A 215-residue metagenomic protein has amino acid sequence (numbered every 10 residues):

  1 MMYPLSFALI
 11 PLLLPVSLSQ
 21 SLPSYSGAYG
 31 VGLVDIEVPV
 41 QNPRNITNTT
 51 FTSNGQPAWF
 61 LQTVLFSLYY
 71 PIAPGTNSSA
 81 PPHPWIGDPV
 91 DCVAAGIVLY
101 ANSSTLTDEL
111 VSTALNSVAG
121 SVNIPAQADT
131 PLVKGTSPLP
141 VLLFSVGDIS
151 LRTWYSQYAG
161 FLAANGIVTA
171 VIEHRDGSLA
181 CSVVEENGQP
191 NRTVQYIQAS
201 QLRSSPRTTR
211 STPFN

Functional and structural regions predicted by a protein language model:
M1-S19: Fungal secretory targeting signals
L18-L142: Domain-level recognition of soluble alpha/beta enzyme cores, biased toward histidine phosphatases/phosphomutases
N48, S78-P82, W154-Y158, A180-E185: Short, solvent-exposed loop/turn and secondary-structure capping segments
P57-A58, L151, R203, R207: Aromatic-acidic/polar surface patches that form glycan- and anion
N116-S182: Short substrate-entry loop that stabilizes the transition state in hydrolases
D176, V183-N215: Alpha/beta-hydrolase active-site loop
